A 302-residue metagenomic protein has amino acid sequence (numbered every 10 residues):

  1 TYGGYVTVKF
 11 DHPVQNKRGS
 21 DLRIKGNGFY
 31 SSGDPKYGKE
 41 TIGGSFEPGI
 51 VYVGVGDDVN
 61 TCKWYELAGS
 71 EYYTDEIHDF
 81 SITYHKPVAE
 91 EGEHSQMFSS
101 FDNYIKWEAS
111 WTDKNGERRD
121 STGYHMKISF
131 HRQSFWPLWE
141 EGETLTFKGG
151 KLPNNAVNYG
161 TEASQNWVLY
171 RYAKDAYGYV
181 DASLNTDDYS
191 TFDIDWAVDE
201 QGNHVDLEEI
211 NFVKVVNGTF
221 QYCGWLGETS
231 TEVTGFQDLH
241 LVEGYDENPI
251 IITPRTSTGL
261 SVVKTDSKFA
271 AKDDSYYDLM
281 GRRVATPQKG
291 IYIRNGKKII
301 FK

Functional and structural regions predicted by a protein language model:
T1-E47, G69-T256: A domain-level signal for the mature, folded cores of soluble proteins
I50-Y52, S275: Beta-strand signatures of extracellular beta-sandwich domains
V55-V59: Short loop/turn segments immediately following beta-strands, especially the blade-tip and inter-blade linker loops
N60-L67: Tryptophan-centered short beta-strand motifs
P254-M280: Residue-level detector of functionally pivotal "anchor" positions at catalytic/ligand-binding pockets or at interdomain
V284-Q288: Surface-exposed, flexible coil segments in extracellular/virion-facing regions
I291-K302: C-terminal tail/sorting-segment detector
